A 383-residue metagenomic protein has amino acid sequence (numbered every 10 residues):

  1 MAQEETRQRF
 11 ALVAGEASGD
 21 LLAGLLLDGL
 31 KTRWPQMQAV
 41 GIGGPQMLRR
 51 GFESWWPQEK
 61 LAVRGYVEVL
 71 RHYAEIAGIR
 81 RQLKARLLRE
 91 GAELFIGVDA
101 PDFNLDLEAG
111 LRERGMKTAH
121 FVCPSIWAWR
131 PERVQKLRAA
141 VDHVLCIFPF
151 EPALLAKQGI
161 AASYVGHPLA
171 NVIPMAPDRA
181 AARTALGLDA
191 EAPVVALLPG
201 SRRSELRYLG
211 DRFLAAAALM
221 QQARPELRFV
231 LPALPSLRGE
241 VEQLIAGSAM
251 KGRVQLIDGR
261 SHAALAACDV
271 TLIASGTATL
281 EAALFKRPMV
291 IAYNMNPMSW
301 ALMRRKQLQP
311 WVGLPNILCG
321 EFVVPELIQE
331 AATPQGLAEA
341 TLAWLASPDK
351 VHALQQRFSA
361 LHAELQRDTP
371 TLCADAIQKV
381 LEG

Functional and structural regions predicted by a protein language model:
M1-G383: Nucleotide-activated sugar donor-binding and catalytic core shared by glycosyltransferases and related lipid-linked
